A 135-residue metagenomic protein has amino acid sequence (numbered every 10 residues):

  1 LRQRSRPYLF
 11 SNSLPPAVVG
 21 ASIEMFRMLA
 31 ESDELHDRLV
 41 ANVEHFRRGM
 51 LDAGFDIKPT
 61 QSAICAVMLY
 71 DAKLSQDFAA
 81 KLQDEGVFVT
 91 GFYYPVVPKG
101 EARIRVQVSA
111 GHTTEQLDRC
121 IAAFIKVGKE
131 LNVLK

Functional and structural regions predicted by a protein language model:
L1-D33: Conserved core segment of the aminotransferase class I/II
L9-L14, G54, G91-V96: Short beta-strand/turn micro-motifs at beta-sheet edges
N12, T60-S62, Y93, K135: Short loop/turn and capping residues at structural boundaries
V19-S22, S75, L117: A general structural signal for well-ordered alpha-helical segments in protein cores
S32, D37-F46, L51-G86, V96 (+2 more regions): Conserved PLP-binding catalytic core of the aspartate aminotransferase-like
D84-F88, P95-K135: PLP-dependent enzyme catalytic core of the Aspartate aminotransferase-like
